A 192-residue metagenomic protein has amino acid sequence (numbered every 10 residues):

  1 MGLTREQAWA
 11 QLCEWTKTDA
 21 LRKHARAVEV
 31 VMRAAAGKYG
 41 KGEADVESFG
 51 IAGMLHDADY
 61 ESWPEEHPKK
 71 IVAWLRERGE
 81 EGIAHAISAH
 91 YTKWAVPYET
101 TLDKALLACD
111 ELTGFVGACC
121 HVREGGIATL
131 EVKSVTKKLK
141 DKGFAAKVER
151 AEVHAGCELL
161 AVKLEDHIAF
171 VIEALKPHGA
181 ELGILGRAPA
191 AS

Functional and structural regions predicted by a protein language model:
M1-S62: Acidic/His-rich, divalent-metal-binding segments that scaffold phosphate/diphosphate chemistry
L3, Q7, K23-A27, E66 (+6 more regions): Conserved active-site and cofactor/substrate-binding residues in soluble primary-metabolism enzymes
E6-D19, E29-V30, A34-G37, V96-P97 (+4 more regions): Metal-centered catalytic cores of metalloenzymes
L12, A36, I71-L75, L139 (+2 more regions): Hydrophobic alpha-helix position signal
T18, V122, L159-V162: Flexible, glycine/proline-enriched loop segments at strand-loop-helix junctions that form or flank small-ligand binding
G40-V46, I184-A191: Flexible, glycine/charged-enriched surface loops at secondary-structure junctions
A44-A145, H154: Divalent metal-dependent catalytic cores for phosphoryl transfer on phosphate-bearing substrates
V132-S134, K140-R187: C-terminal binding/interaction regions
